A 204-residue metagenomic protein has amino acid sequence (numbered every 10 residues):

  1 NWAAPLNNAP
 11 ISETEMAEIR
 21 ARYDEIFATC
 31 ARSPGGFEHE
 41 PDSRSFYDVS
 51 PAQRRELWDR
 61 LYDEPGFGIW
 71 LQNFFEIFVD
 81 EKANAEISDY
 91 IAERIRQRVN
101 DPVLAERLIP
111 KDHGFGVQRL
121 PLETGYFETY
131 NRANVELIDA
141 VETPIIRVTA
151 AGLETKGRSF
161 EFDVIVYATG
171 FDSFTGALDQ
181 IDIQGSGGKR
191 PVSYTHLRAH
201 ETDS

Functional and structural regions predicted by a protein language model:
N1-N73, I77-V79, A83, F160 (+1 more regions): Rossmann-like dinucleotide-binding core of oxidoreductases
W2-A4, G116-R119, S173-A177: Short catalytic/ligand-binding loop motif for oxyanion handling, primarily in non-cytosolic enzymes, centered on
A105-P121: Helix-loop-beta segment of a Rossmann-like dinucleotide-binding subdomain
R119-D139: Helical element adjacent to the flavin cofactor pocket in flavoenzyme catalytic cores
D139-A151: A conserved short coil-to-beta-strand element within the FAD-binding core of flavoproteins
K156-V164: Core beta-strand elements of the Rossmann-like FAD/NAD(P) dinucleotide-binding domain in flavoenzyme oxidoreductases
T169-I183: Flavin (primarily FAD) binding-site architecture
T195-T202: Conserved small/polar residues in nucleotide/adenosyl-binding loops
